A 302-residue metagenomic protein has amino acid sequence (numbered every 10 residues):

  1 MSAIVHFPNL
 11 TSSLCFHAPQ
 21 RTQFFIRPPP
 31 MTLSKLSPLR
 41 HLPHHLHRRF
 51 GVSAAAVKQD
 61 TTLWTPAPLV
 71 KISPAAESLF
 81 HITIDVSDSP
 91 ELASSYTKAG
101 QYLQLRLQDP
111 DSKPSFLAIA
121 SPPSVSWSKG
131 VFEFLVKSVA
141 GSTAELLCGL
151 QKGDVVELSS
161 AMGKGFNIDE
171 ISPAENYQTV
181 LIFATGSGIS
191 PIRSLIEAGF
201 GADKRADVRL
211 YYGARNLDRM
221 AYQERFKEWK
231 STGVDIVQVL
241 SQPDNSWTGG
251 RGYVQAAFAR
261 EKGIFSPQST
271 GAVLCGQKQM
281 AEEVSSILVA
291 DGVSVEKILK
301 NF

Functional and structural regions predicted by a protein language model:
M1-L14, S34, L39-Q59: N-terminal mitochondrial targeting presequences
S2-L33, L63, D207-F302: Reductase modules of NAD(P)H-dependent flavoproteins
G51-M162, A214-N216, S241-P243: Ferredoxin-reductase
A56, F116-W127, I168-T185, D291: Short, compositionally biased
C148, E170-I171, S194-I196, Q223-E224 (+1 more regions): Short amphipathic alpha-helical segments
K152-E170, E175, A256-R260: Helix-loop module immediately N-terminal to the HCX5R catalytic loop in PTP-like cysteine phosphatase domains
N176-Q178, G201-V208: Conserved S-adenosyl-L-methionine
I189-G201: Histidine-anchored nucleotide/phosphate-binding helix
